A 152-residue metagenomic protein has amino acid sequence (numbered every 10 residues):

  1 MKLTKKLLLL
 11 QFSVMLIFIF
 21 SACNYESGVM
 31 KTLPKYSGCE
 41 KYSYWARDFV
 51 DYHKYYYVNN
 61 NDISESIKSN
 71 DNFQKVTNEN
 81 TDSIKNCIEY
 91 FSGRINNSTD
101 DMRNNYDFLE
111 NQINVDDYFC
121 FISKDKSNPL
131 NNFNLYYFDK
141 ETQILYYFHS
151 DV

Functional and structural regions predicted by a protein language model:
M1, K41, D117-C120: Generic preference for hydrophobic/aromatic residues in regular secondary structure cores
M1-S21: Sec-dependent bacterial lipoprotein signal peptides
T4-L7, Y56, D151: Small/flexible residues
K6-Q11, S43-W45, L109, K124-K126: Short, flexible coil/linker segments at or flanking structured domains
L9, C39-K41, N131: Residue-level detector of functional hotspots within protein domains
F18-K85: N-terminal export/targeting and maturation segments
C87-V152: Extracytoplasmic electrostatic interaction patches
